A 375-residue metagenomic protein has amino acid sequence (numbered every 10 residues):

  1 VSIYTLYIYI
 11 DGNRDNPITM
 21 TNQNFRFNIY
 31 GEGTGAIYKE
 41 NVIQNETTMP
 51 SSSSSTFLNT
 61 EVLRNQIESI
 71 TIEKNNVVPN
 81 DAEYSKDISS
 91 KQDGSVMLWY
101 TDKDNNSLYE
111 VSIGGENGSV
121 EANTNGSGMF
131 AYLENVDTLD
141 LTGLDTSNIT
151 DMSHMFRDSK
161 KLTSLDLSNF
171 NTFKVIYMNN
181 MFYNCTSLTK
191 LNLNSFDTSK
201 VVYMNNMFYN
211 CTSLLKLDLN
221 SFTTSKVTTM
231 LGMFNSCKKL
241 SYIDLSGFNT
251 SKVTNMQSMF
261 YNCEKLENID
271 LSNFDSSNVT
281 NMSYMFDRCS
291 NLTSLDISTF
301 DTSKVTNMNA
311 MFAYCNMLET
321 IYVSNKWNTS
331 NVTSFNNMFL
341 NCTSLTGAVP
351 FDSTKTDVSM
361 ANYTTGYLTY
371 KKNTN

Functional and structural regions predicted by a protein language model:
S2-Y38, G126, F130, F286 (+1 more regions): C-terminal, structured domain-capping segment
Y38-N375: Negatively charged
